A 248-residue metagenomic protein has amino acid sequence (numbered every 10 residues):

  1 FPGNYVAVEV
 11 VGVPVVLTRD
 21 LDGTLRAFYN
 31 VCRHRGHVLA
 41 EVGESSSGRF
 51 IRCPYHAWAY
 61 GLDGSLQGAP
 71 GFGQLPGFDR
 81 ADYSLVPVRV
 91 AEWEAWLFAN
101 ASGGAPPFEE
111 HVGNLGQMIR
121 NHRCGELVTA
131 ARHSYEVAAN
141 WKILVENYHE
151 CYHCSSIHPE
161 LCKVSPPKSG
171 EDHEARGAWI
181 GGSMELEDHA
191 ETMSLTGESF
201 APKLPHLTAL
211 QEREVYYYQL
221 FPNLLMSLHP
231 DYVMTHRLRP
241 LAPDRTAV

Functional and structural regions predicted by a protein language model:
F1-G103, E109-G113, Q117: Rieske [2Fe-2S] iron-sulfur-binding domain
A91, W96-V248: C-terminal catalytic domain of Rieske-type non-heme iron oxygenases
